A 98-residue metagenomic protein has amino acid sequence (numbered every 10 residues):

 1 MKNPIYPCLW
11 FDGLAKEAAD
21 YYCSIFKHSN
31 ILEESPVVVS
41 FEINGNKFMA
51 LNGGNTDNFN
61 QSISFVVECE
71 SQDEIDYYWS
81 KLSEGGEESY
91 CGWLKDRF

Functional and structural regions predicted by a protein language model:
M1-D20, I25-L32: N-terminal beta-strand motif that seeds the catalytic metal site of vicinal oxygen chelate
K2-I5, N30-E34, S40-E42, M49-G53 (+2 more regions): Vicinal oxygen chelate
D12, K16-D20, P36-V37, K47-G54: Solvent-exposed, well-ordered amphipathic alpha-helical segments that flank/support binding or catalytic loops
